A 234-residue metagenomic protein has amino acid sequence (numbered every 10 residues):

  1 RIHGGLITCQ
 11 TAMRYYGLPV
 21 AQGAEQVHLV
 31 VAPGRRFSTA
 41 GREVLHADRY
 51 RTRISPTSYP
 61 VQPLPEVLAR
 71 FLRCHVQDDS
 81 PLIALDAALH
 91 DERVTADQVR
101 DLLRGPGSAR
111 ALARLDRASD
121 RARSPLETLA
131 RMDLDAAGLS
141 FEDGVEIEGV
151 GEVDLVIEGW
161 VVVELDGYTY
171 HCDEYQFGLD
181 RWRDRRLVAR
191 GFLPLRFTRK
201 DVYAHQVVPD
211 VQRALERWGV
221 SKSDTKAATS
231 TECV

Functional and structural regions predicted by a protein language model:
R1-G107, D143, E216-V234: Short gly/ser-rich loop at a beta-strand->alpha-helix junction or flexible surface loop bordering the NTP-binding
L89-V234: Surface segments flanking catalytic/ligand-binding clefts of nucleic-acid enzymes
